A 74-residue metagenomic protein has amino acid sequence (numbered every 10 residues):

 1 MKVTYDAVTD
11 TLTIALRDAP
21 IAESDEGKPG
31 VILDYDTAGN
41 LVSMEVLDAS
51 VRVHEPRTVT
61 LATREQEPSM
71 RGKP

Functional and structural regions predicted by a protein language model:
M1-P74: Small, basic N-terminal interaction modules of short regulatory proteins
